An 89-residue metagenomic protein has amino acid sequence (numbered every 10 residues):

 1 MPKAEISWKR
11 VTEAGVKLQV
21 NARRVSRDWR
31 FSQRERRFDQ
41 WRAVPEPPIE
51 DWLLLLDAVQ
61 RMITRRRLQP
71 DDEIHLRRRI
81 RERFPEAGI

Functional and structural regions predicted by a protein language model:
M1-A14, E35-D39: Negatively charged, low-complexity tracts enriched in Asp/Glu with abundant Ser/Thr
M1-I6, R27-R30, D51, L55: Amphipathic, alpha-helical segments enriched in basic
G15-Q19: Short, surface-exposed coil-to-beta transition loops
N21-D39: Short beta-strand segments and strand-loop junctions that repeat across beta-rich extracellular domains
R34-I89: Mixed-charge, Lys/Arg-enriched low-complexity segments
